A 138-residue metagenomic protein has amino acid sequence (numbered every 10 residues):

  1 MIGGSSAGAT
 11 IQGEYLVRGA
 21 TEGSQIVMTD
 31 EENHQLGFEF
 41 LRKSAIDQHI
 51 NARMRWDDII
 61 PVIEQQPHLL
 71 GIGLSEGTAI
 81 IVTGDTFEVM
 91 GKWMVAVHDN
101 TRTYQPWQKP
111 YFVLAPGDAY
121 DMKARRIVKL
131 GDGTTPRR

Functional and structural regions predicted by a protein language model:
M1-L16: Catalytic nucleophile loop
L16-R138: C-terminal and late-domain segments of enzyme folds
